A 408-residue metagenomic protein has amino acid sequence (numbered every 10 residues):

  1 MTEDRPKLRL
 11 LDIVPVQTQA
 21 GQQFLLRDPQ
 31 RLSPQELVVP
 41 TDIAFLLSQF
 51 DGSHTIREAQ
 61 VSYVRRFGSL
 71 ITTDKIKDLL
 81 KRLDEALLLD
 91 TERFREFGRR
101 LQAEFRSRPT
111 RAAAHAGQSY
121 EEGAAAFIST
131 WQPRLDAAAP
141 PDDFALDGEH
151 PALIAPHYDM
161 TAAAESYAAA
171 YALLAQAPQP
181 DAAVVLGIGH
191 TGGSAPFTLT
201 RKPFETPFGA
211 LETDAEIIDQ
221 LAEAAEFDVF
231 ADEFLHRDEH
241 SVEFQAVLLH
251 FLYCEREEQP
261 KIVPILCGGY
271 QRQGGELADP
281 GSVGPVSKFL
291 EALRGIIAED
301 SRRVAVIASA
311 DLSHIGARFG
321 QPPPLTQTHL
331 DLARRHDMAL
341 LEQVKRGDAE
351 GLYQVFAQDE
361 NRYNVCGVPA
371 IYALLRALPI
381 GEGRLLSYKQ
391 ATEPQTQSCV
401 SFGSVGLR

Functional and structural regions predicted by a protein language model:
M1-Q49: Acidic, low-complexity/disordered tracts enriched in E/D and polar residues
K7-T18, G98-A103, P180, E212-E223: Short, charge-rich amphipathic segments
P15, Q23-L25, H329, V400-R408: C-terminal functional modules of predominantly eukaryotic multidomain proteins
A20, G68, L87-L89, E205 (+2 more regions): Glycine-centered secondary-structure boundary/capping sites
R31-Q118, A124-A125: Long, charge-rich, low-complexity alpha-helical segments
P109-Y372, R376-E382, Y388-Q397, G406: Active-site histidine-anchored catalytic micro-motif
